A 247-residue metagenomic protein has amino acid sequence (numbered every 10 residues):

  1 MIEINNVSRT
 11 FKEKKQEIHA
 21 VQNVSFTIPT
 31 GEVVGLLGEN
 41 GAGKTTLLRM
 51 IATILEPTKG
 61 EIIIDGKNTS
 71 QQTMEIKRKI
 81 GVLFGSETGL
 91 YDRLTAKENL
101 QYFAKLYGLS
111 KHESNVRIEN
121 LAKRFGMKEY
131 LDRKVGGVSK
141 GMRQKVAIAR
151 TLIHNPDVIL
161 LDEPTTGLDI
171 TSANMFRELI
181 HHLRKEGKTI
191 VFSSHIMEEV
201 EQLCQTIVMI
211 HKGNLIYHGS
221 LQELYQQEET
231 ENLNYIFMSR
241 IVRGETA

Functional and structural regions predicted by a protein language model:
M1-I4, T10-N23, T73: A short, flexible loop at the N-terminus of ABC-type nucleotide-binding domains that lies
G60-S70, I76: Conserved ABC transporter NBD signature motif
Q101, K105, H112-Y130: Conserved ABC ATPase "signature" region
N155: Conserved catalytic motifs of ABC-family nucleotide-binding domains
I159-E163: Catalytic Walker B motif of ABC-type/P-loop ATPase nucleotide-binding domains
